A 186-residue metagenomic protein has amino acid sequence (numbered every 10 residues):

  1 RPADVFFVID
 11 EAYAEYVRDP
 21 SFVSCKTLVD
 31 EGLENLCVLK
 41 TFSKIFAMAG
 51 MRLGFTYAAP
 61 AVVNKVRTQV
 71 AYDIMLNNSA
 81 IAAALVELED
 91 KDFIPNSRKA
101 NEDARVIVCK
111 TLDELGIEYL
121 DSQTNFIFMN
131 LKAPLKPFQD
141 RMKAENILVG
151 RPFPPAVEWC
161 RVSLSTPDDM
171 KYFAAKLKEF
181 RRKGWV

Functional and structural regions predicted by a protein language model:
R1-F7, E11-I45: Active-site pre-lysine segment of PLP-dependent enzymes
N35-D113, I117-L120: PLP-dependent aminotransferase class I/II
G50, Q123, P155-E158: Short acidic/glycine-enriched loop/turn segments that link adjacent beta-strands
A58, M129-A133, L164-T166: Short beta-strand-to-loop capping motifs
N101-E102, T111-E145: Conserved PLP-binding catalytic core of the aspartate aminotransferase-like
R141-E145, V149, F153-V186: PLP-dependent enzyme catalytic core of the Aspartate aminotransferase-like
